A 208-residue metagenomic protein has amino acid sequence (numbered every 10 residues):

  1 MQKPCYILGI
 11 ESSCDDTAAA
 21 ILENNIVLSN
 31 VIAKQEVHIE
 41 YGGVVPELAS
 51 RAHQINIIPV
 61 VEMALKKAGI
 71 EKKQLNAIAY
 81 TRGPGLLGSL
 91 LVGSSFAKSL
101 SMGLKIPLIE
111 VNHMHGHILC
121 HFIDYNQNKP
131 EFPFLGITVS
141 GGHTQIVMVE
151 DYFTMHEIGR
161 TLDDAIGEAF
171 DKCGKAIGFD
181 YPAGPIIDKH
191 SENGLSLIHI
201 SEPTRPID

Functional and structural regions predicted by a protein language model:
Q2-K3, V111-F134: Conserved phosphate-binding catalytic cores of ATP/NTP-utilizing and phosphoryl-transfer enzymes
C5-P84, H113, H117: N-terminal beta-alpha supersecondary unit
I7-G9, A77-A79, S89, K129 (+1 more regions): Short glycine-aspartate micro-motif
T17-L22, G136-T138, T144-M148: Short beta-strand scaffold segments in enzyme catalytic cores
Y80-L104, I123-D124: Short Gly/Thr/Asp-enriched flexible loops that form oxyanion-binding sites at enzyme active sites
A97-H117, T161-A165: Short, acidic/small-residue loops that bind anionic groups at enzyme active sites
D151-L195: Glycine-rich phosphate-binding loop plus the immediately following alpha-helix
I198-D208: Single conserved hydrophobic/aromatic residue that forms the stacking wall/gate of nucleotide- or nucleobase-binding
